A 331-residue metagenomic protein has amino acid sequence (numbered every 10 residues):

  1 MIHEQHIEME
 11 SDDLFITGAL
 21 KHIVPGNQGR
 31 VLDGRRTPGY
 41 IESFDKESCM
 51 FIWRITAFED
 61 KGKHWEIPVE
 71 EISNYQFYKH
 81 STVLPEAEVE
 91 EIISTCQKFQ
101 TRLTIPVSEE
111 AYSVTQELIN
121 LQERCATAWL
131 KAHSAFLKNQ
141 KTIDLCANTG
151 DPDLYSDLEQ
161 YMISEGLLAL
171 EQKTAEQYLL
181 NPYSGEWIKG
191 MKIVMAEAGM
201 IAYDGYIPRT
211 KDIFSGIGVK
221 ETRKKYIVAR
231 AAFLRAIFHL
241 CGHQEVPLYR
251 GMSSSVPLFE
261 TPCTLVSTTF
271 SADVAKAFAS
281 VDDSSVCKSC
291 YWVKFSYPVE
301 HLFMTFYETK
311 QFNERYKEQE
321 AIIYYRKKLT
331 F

Functional and structural regions predicted by a protein language model:
I2-E8, D12-D13, A19-N27, S43 (+1 more regions): Mono-ADP-ribosyltransferase
P25-V69: Basic/aromatic-rich interaction segments and small domains that mediate binding to polyanionic partners
I52, E59-K61, S73, L137 (+2 more regions): Amphipathic alpha-helical interaction segments
E66-V83: Repeat-associated, polar segments at repeat-unit boundaries in modular proteins
